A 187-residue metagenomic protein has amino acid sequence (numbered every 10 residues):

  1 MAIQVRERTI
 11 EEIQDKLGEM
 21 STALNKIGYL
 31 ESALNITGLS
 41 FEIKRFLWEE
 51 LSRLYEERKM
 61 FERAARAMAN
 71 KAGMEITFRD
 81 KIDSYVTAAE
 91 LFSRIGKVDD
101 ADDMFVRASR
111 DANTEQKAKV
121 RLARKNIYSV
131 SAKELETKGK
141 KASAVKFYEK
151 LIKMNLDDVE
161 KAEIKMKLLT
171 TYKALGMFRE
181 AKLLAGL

Functional and structural regions predicted by a protein language model:
A2-I13, F41-E49, R79-T87, R121-V130 (+1 more regions): Generic helix N-cap/helix-start motif at coil->alpha-helix transitions
E12-K16, A33, L51, A64 (+7 more regions): Structural register within alpha-helical repeat arrays
A33-E42, G73-K81, A112-R121, M154-K161: Flexible helix-coil transition and linker loops at the boundaries of alpha-helical arrays
A174-L187: Terminal, low-structured helical/coil segments at or just beyond the last alpha-helical repeat
